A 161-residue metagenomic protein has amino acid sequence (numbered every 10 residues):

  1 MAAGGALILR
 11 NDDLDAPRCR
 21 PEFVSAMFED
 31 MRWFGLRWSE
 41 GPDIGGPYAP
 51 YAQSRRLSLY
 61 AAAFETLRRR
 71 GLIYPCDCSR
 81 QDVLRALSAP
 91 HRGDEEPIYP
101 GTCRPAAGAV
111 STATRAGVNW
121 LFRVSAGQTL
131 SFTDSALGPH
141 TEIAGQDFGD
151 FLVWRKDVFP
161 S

Functional and structural regions predicted by a protein language model:
M1-R92: N-terminal Rossmann-like or analogous alpha/beta NTP/dinucleotide-binding catalytic cores that position adenine
R80-S161: Active-site cores that bind ATP or allylic diphosphates and position pyrophosphate for catalysis
